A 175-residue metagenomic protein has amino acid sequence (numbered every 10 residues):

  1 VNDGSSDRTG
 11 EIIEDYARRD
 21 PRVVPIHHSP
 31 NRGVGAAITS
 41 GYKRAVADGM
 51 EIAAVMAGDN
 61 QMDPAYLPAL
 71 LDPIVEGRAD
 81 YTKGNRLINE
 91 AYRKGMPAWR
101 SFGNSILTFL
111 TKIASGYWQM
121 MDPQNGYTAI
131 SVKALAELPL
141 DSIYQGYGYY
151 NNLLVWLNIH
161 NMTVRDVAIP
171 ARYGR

Functional and structural regions predicted by a protein language model:
N2-E11: A conserved acidic beta->alpha catalytic loop
G4, G33, Q61: A short, conserved beta-strand element in the Rossmann-like catalytic core that flanks the donor/metal-binding loop
Y16-D20, E76: Acidic-histidine catalytic/liganding microenvironments
V24, H28-A47, I52, P64-Y147 (+1 more regions): Acceptor/aglycone-binding surface of glycosyltransferases and processive sugar-polymer synthases
G41, D59, S131, L157 (+1 more regions): Residue-level signature of catalytic and energy-coupling elements of molecular machines, predominantly ATP/GTP-dependent
W118, S142-Q145, L154-R172: Catalytic donor-sugar/metal-binding loop of nucleotide-sugar-dependent glycosyltransferases
N151: DNA-recognition element of transcription regulators
